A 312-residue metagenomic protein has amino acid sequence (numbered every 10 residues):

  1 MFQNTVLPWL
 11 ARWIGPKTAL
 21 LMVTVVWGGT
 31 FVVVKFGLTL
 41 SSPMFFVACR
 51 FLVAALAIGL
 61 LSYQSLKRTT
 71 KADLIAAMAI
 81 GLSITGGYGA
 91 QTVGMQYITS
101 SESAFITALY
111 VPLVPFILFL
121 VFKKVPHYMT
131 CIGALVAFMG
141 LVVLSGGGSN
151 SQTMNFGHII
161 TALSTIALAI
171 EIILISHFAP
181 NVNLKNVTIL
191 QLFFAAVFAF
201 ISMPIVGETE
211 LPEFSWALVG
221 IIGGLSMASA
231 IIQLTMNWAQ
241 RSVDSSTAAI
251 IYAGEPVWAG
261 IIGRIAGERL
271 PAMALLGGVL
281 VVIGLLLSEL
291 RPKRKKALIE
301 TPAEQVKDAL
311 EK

Functional and structural regions predicted by a protein language model:
F2-F45, L82, A90, N150-H177 (+2 more regions): Glycine-/small-residue-enriched transmembrane alpha-helix faces in small-molecule transporters and effluxers
F2-W13, C49-F51, G146-G147, L218 (+2 more regions): C-terminal-most transmembrane helix of multi-pass membrane proteins
I14-A19, F45-L60, M129-M139, F156-L163 (+3 more regions): Hydrophobic alpha-helical transmembrane segments of multi-pass integral membrane proteins, especially transporters
V26, T30-F31, S62-T107, V143 (+1 more regions): Specific transmembrane alpha-helical segments of multi-pass solute transporters/efflux pumps, especially DMT/EamA
F45-L56, I84, T92-T130, A134 (+3 more regions): Specific alpha-helical transmembrane segments that line the substrate/conduction pathway and gating interfaces
A48-C49, G89, S103-L109, I175-A196 (+1 more regions): Helix-helix packing/entry segments at the starts of transmembrane helices
I58, M78, I84, P126-G146 (+4 more regions): Hydrophobic transmembrane alpha-helices of multi-pass small-molecule transport proteins
R68-I75, A104-T107, L120-V143, M154-H158 (+2 more regions): Loop-to-transmembrane alpha-helix entry segments
